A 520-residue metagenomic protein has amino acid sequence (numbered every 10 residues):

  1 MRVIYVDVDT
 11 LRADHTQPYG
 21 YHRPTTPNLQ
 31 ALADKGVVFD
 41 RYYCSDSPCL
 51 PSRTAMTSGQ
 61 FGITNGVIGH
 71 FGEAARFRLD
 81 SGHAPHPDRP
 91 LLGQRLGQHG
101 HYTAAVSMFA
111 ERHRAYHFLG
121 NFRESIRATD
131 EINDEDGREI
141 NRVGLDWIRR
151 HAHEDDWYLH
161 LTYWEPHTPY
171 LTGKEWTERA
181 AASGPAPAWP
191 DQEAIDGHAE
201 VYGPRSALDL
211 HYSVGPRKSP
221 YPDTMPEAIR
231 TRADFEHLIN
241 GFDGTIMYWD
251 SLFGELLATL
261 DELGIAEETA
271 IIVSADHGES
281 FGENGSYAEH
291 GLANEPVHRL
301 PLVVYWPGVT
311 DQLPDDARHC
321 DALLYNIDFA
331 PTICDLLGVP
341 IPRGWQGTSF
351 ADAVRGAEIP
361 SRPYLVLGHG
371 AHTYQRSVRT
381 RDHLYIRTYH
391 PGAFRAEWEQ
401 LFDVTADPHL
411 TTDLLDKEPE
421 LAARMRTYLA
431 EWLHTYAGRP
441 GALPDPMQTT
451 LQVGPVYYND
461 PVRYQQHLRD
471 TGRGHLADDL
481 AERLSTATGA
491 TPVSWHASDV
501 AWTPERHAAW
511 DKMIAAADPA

Functional and structural regions predicted by a protein language model:
M1, V38, R205-R230, D416-A520: Long, internal low-complexity/basic segments
M1-T16, Q30-A33, M56, L96 (+8 more regions): Beta-strand elements within well-structured catalytic alpha/beta cores of enzymes that handle phosphate/sulfate esters
M1-Y5, G100, N121-F122, G137-H211 (+6 more regions): Active-site regions of oxyanion-processing enzymes, predominantly non-cytosolic
A13-P90, R95-V106, H113-D130: Active-site segment of extracytoplasmic enzymes that catalyze sulfate/phosphate-ester chemistry
P18, L79-H83, R232-T245, E289-H290 (+3 more regions): Active-site rim elements
P24, T259-D316, D321, Y325: Histidine-centered active-site microenvironments of extracellular/periplasmic hydrolases and transferases
G72-F77, R127, P216-G241, G308-D315 (+1 more regions): Short glycine/proline-rich turn/loop motifs
H277-E283, D328-A330, D335-Q400, V404 (+3 more regions): C-terminal cap/loop subdomain of S1 sulfatases and analogous C-terminal strand-loop tails that border
